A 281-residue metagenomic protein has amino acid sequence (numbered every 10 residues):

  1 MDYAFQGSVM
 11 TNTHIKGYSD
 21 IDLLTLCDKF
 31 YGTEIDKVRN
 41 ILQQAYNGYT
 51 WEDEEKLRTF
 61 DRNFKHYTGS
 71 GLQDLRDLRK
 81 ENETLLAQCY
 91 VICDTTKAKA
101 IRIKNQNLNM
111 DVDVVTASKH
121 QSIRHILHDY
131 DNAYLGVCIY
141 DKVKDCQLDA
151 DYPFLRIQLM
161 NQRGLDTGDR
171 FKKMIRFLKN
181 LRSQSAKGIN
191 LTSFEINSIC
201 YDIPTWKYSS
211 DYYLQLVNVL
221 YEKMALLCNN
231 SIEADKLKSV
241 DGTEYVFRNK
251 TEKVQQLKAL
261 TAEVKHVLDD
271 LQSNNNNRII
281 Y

Functional and structural regions predicted by a protein language model:
A4, Y18-S19, D77: Generic alpha-helix structural propensity
Q6-S8: Short gly/ser-rich loop at a beta-strand->alpha-helix junction or flexible surface loop bordering the NTP-binding
N12-N47, E52-Q73, V114: Catalytic metal-binding acidic patch
D20, E52-E55, E81-E83, E195 (+5 more regions): Glutamate identity and glutamate-enriched acidic tracts
L42-K56, L135-Y152, I232-V246: Short secondary-structure transition/capping segments
R58-N230, K265, D269, I279: Catalytic cores of NTP-dependent nucleotidyl/adenyl transfer enzymes across multiple folds
N229-Y281: Terminal (often C-terminal) interaction modules
